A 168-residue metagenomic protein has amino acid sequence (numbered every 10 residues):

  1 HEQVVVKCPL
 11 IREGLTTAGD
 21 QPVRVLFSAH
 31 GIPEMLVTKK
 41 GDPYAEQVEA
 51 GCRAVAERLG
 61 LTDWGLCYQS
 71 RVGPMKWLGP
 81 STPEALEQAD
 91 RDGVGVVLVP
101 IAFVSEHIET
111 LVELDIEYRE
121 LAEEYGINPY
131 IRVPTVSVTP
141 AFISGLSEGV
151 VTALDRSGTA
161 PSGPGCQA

Functional and structural regions predicted by a protein language model:
H1-E13: Catalytic beta/alpha-barrel core
G14-G19: Distinct, well-ordered alpha-helical segments
D20-A168: Active-site-proximal alpha-helix that buttresses catalytic centers in soluble enzyme cores
